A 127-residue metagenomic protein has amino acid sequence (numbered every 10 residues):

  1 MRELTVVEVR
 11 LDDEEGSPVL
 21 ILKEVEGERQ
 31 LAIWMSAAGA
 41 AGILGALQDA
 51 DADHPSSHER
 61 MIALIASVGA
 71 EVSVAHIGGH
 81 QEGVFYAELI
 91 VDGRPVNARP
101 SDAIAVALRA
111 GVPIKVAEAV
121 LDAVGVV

Functional and structural regions predicted by a protein language model:
M1-V127: Divalent-cation
